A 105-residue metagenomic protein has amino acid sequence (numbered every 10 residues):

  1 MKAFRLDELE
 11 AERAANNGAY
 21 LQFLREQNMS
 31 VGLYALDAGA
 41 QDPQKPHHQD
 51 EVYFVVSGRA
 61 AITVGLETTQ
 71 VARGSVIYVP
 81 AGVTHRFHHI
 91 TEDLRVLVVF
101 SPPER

Functional and structural regions predicted by a protein language model:
M1-L33, P43: A short, N-terminal "cap"/entry segment at the start of jelly-roll beta-barrel domains of the cupin/DSBH fold
Q27, T63-E67, I90: Short strand-coil-strand connectors
N28, A38-Q49, P102: Short beta-strand/loop turn elements enriched in aromatics
L36, H47-I62: Short, conserved beta-strand element in jelly-roll/cupin
V52, R59-A61, T68, T84 (+1 more regions): Structural motif
E67-A81: Short acidic-glycine-tyrosine-enriched beta hairpin
A81-R105: Ligand-binding loop in jelly-roll beta-barrel domains
